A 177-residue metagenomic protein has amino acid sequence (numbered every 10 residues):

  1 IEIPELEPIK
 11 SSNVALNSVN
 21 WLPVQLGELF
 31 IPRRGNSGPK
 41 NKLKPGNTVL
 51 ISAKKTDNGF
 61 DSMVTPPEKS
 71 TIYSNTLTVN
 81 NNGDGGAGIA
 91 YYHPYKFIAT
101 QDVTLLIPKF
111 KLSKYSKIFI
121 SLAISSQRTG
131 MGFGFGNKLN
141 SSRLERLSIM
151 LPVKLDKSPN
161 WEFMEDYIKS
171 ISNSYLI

Functional and structural regions predicted by a protein language model:
I1-N36, K40-N58, K154-I177: Non-catalytic DNA-recognition/assembly elements of restriction-modification systems
P4, G27, N80, K109 (+1 more regions): A structural detector for beta-sheet-dominated domains
W21, P45-T48, S74, Q101 (+2 more regions): Sequence-level motif detector for i,i+2 pairs with an aromatic at +2
V24, K40-N41, N82, K114 (+3 more regions): A conserved ligand/cofactor-binding region detector
N36, Y91, G134: Eukaryotic intrinsically disordered and solvent-exposed regulatory patches
F60-L122: A short beta-sheet element
P66, F133-L139, S174-I177: Short, tandemly repeated low-complexity microdomains enriched for cysteine and small residues
T104, F119-P152: Specificity-determining recognition surfaces
